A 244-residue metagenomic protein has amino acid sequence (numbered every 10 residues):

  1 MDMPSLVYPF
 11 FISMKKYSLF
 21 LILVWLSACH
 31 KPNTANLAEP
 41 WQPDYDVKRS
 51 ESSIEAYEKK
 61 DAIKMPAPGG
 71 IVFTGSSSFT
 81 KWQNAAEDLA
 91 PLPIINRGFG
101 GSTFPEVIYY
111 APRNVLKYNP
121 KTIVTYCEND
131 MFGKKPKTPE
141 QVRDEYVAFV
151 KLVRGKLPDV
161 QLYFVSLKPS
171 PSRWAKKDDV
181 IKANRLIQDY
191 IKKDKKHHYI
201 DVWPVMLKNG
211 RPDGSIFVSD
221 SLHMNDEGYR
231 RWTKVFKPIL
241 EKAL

Functional and structural regions predicted by a protein language model:
M1-I71, E87-D88, A243-L244: N-terminal secretory targeting modules
G69-N84, S102: Catalytic nucleophile-elbow at a beta strand-turn-alpha helix junction centered on a G-D-S/GDSL motif, marking
F73, I94-N96, Y199: Conserved beta-strand scaffold positions in the cores of enzyme catalytic domains, especially in NTP/NDP-utilizing
F79-I95, E106-R143, Y163, L167-P171: Oxyanion-hole/transition-state-stabilizing segment in secreted/luminal serine hydrolases and related acyltransferases
A111, Y146-K151, N184, Q188: Generic structural signal for well-ordered alpha-helices, preferentially at hydrophobic/aromatic core positions
P139-V147, D179-N184: Charged helix-capping and loop-helix junction motifs
L157-Q161: A short helix->loop->beta-strand "cap" motif at the edges of active sites that frequently abuts
K168-L244: Catalytic His-Asp segment of secreted/periplasmic serine-dependent ester chemistry enzymes
